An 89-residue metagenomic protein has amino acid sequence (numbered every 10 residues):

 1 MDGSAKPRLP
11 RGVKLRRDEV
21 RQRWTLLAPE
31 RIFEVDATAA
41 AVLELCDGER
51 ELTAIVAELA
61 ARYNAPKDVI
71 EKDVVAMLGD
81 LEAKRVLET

Functional and structural regions predicted by a protein language model:
M1-A40, E44: Acidic, low-complexity/disordered tracts enriched in E/D and polar residues
R31-T89: Long, charge-rich, low-complexity alpha-helical segments
